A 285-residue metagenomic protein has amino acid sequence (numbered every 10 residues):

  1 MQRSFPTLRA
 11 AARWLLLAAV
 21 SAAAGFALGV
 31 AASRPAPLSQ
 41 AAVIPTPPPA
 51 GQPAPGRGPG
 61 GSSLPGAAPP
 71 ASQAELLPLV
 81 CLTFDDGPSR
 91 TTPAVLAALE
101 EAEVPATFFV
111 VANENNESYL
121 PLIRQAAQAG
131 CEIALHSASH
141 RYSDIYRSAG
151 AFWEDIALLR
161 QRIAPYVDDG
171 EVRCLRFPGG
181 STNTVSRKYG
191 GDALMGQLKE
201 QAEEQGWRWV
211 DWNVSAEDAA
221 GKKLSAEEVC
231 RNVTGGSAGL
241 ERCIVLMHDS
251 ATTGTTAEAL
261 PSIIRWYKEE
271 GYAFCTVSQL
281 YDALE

Functional and structural regions predicted by a protein language model:
M1-C81, A97-A106, P165, N213 (+2 more regions): Terminal accessory/targeting
F5, F26, F84, F108-F109 (+4 more regions): Phenylalanine-focused residue identity feature
P45-V172, A273, D282-A283: Active-site beta->alpha N-cap acidic-glycine motif
H140-L246, S250-W266, Y272, Q279-L280 (+1 more regions): Catalytic domains of cell-wall/extracellular-matrix polysaccharide-remodeling enzymes, centered on de-N-acetylation
